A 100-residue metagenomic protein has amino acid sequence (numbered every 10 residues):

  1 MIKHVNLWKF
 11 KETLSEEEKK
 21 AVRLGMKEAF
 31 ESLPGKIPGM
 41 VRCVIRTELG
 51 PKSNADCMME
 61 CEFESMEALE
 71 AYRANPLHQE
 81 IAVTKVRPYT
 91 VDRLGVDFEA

Functional and structural regions predicted by a protein language model:
M1-D56, E64-A74, D97-A100: Short S/T/G/P-rich N-terminal loop/turn motif that feeds into the first structured element of a domain
M66-L94: C-terminal structural segments of small proteins and small subunits
